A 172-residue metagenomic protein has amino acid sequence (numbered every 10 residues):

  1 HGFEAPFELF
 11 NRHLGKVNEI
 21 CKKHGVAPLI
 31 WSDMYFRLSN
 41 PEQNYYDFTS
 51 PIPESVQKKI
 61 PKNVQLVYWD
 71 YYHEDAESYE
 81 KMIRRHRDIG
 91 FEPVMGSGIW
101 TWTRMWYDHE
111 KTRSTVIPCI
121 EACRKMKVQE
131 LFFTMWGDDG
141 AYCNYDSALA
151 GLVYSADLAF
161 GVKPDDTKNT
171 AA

Functional and structural regions predicted by a protein language model:
G2-A172: Substrate-binding groove of N-acetylhexosamine-processing glycoside hydrolases
